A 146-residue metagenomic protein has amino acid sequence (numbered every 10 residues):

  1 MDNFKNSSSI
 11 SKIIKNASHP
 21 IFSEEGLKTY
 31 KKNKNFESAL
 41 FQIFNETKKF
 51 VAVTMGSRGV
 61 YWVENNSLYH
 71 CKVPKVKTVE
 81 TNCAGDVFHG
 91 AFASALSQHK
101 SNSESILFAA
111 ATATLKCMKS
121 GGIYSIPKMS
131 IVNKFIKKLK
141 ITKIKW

Functional and structural regions predicted by a protein language model:
M1-F41, G59: Conserved beta-alpha-beta core of the PfkB/ribokinase-like small-molecule kinase fold
F36-W146: Conserved phosphate-binding/catalytic region of the ribokinase-like
